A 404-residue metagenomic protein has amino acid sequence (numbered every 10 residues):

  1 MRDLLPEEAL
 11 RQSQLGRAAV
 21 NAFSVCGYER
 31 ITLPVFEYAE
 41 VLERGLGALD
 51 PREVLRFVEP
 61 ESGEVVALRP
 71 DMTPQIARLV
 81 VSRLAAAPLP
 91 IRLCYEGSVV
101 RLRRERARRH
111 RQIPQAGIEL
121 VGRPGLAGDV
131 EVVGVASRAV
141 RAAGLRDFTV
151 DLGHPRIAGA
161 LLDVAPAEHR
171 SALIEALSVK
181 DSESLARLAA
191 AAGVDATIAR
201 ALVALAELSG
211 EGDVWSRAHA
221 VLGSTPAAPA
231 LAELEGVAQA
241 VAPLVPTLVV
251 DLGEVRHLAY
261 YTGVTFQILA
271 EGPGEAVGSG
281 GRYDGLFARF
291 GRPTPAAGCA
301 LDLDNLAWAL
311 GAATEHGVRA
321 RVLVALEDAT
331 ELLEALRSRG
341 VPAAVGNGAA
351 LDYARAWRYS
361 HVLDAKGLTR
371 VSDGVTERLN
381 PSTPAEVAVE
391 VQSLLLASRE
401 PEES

Functional and structural regions predicted by a protein language model:
M1-P74, V130, G134: TRNA-binding/sensing appendages of the translation machinery
D3, D163-V164: Phosphate-rich ligand and nucleic-acid binding surfaces
R11-C26, E37-Y38, T73-R146, L188-S404: Positively charged, Gly/Ser-enriched RNA/tRNA-binding surfaces
T32, R56, A67, T149-D151 (+3 more regions): Structured core elements
R52-E61, P166-A189: Acidic, His- and aromatic-enriched active-site or binding-groove loops in soluble protein domains that engage sugars
Q112-A116, L152-G159: Short, conserved phosphate-binding/catalytic loop or strand-edge motifs used in phosphoryl-/nucleotidyl-transfer
A143-D147, P155-A158, E168: Extended alpha-helical scaffolds
